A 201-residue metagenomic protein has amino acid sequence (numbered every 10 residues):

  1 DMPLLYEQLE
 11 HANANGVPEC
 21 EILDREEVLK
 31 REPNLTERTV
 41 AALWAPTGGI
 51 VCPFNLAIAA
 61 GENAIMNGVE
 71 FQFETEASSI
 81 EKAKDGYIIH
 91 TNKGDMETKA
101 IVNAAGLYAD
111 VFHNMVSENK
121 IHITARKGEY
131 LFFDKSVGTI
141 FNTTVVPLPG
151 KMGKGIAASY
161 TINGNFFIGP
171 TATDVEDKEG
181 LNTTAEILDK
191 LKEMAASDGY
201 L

Functional and structural regions predicted by a protein language model:
D1, R25, P53, A105-G106: Helix N-cap/beta->alpha junction signal
D1-R31, V40, G155-I156: Dinucleotide-binding Rossmann-like beta1-alpha1 core, especially the glycine-rich loop that anchors the ADP
E7, H11, A59, N63 (+2 more regions): Alpha-helical scaffold segments in soluble metabolic enzymes
Q8, N34-L35, M115-V116: Residue-level signal for well-ordered alpha-helical positions
E21-D24, F71-F73, N103, I168: General beta-strand structural signal in soluble alpha/beta enzymes
L43-A100, Y108: Helical element adjacent to the flavin cofactor pocket in flavoenzyme catalytic cores
D95, A100, A105-L201: Active-site substrate-recognition segment that forms the wall of the catalytic cavity or substrate channel
